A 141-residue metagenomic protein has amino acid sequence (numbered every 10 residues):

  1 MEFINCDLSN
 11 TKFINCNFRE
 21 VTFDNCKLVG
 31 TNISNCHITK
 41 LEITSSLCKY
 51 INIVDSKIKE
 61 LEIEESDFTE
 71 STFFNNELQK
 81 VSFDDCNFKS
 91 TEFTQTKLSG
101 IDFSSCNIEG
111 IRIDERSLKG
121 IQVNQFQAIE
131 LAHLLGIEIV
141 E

Functional and structural regions predicted by a protein language model:
M1-E141: Tandem repeat scaffolds
